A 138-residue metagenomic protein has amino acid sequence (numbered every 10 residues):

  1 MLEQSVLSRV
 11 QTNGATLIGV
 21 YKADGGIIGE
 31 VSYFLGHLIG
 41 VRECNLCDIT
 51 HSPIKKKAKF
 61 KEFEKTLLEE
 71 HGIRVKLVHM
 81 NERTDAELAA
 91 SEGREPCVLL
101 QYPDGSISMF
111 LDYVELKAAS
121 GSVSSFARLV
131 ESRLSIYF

Functional and structural regions predicted by a protein language model:
L2-S5, V10-T12, I28, K76 (+1 more regions): N-terminal leader/targeting and pre-domain segments
V10-K59: Local sequence-structure signature of Cys/Sec-based thiol-disulfide redox active-site neighborhoods
T16, G93-E95, R133: N-terminal/domain-start segments enriched in small and hydrophobic, helix-friendly residues, covering either
Y33, H37-G40, K65, E69 (+2 more regions): Short, intrinsically disordered, mixed-charge
D48-L77, D85-A86: Short, intrinsically disordered low-complexity segments
M80, T84, S91, E95-C97: Globin-like tetrapyrrole-binding proteins
R94-L111: A short, hydrophobic beta-strand/beta-hairpin element that forms part of a small beta-sheet core
I107-F138: Ser/Thr/Gly-rich flexible loops in soluble cytosolic domains mediating phosphotransfer, phosphorylation
